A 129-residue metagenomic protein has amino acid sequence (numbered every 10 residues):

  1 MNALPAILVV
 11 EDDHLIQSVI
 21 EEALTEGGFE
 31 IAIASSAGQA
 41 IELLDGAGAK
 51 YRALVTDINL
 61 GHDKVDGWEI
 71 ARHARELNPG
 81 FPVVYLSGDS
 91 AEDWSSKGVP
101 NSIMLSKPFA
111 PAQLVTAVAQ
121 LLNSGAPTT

Functional and structural regions predicted by a protein language model:
E11: Conserved acidic carboxylate
S18-E26: Charged docking surfaces used in two-component/phosphorelay signaling
E21, F109-L121, A126: C-terminal output helix
I33-A53: Acidic, metal-coordinating helix/loop segments flanking the phosphotransfer/catalytic sites of two-component signaling
D57-N59: Active-site residues of response regulator receiver
D66-G80: Short amphipathic alpha-helix used as the core "switch/output" element in two-component signaling
V84-L86: Hydrophobic/aromatic residues positioned on beta-strands within the core alpha/beta folds
S96-S106: As written
